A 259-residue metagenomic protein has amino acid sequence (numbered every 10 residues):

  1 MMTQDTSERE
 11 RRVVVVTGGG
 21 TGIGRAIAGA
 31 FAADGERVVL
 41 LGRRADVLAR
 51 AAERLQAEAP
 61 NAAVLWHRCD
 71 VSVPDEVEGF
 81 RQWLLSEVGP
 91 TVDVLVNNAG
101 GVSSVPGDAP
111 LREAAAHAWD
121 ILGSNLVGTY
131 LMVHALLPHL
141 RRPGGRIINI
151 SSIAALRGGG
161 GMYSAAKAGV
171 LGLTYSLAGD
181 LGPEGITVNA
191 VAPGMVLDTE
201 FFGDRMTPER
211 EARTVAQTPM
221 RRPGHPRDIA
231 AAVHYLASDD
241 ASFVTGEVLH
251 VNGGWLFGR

Functional and structural regions predicted by a protein language model:
M2-T6, V102, H234, T245-R259: Short C-terminal tail/terminal secondary-structure segment of NAD(P)H-dependent dehydrogenase/reductase domains
G18-G22: Conserved glycine-rich cofactor-binding loop
Q82-S86, S124-R142, A178-G179, S238: Amphipathic alpha-helical dimer-interface segment in Rossmann-like NAD(P)H-dependent oxidoreductases
P106-W119, F202, R210, T214: Substrate-binding pocket helix/loop in short-chain dehydrogenase/reductase
R112-Y130, I148, V170: Catalytic Tyr-X3-Lys loop
V133, A166, T174: Active-site helix of classical SDR
S152: Residue(s) in the substrate-gating loop at a strand-loop-helix junction that position the organic substrate next
G182, T187, V244-G246: Short, small/polar-rich loop/turn modules that mediate ligand/substrate recognition or access, typified
